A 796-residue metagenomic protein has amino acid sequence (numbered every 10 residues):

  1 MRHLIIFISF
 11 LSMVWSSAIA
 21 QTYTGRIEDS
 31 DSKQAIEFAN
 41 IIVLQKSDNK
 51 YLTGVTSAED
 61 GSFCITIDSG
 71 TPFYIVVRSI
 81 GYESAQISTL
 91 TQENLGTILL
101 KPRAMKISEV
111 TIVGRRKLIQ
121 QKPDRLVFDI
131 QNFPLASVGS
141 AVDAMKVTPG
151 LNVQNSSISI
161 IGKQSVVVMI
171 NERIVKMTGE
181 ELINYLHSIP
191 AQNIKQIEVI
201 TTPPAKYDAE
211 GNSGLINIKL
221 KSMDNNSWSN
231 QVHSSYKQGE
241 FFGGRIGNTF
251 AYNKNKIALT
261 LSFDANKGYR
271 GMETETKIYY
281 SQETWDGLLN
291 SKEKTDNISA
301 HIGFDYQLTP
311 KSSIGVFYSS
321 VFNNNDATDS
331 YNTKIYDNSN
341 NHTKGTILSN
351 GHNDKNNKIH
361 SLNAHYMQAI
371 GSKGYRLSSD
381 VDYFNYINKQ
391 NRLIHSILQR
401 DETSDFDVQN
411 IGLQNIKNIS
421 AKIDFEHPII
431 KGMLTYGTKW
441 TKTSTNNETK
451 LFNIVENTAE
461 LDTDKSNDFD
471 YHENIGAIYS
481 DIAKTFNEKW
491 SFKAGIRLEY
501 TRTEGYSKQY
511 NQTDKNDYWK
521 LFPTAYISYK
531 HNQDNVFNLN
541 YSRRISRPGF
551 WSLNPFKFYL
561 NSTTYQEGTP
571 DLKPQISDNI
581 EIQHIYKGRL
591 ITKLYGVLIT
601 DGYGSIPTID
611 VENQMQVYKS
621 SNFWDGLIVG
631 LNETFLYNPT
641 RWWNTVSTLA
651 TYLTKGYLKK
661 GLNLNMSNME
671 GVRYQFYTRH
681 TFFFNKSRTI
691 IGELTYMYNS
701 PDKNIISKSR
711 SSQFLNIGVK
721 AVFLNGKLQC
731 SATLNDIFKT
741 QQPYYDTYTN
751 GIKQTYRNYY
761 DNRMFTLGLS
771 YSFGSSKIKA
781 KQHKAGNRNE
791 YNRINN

Functional and structural regions predicted by a protein language model:
E28, N40-L44, V76-Y82, E93-P134 (+4 more regions): Short, acidic, small-residue-rich periplasmic hinge/interaction motif at the N-terminus of Gram-negative outer-membrane
S47-S62: Short, acidic Ser/Thr/Gly-rich low-complexity loop/linker segments typical of extracellular and cell-surface proteins
E93-L99, A141-A144, L182-N184, V199 (+2 more regions): N-terminal periplasmic accessory domains that precede and gate Gram-negative outer-membrane beta-barrel machines
V147, I174-T201: Short acidic/polar hinge/loop motifs at secondary-structure boundaries that mediate gating or recognition
K219-V232, M272-K277, D286-G287, N297-I302 (+8 more regions): Surface-exposed extracellular loop regions of Gram-negative outer-membrane beta-barrel proteins
G351, N467-E473, I545-K593, L598 (+3 more regions): Outer-membrane beta-barrel signature, preferentially recognizing the C-terminal barrel domain of Gram-negative
N418-K422, D462-N467, K573, N579 (+2 more regions): Outer membrane beta-barrel strand-and-loop segments of large Gram-negative receptors, especially TonB-dependent
R502-E504, Y529, Q533-N579, L594-M615 (+1 more regions): Surface-exposed extracellular loop regions of Gram-negative outer-membrane beta-barrel proteins, predominantly
